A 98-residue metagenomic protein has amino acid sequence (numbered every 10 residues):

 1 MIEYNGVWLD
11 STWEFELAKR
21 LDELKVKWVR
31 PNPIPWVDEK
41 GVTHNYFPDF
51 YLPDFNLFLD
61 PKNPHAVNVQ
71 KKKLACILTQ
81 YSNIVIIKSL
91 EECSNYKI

Functional and structural regions predicted by a protein language model:
M1-I98: Nucleic-acid endo/exonuclease domains
